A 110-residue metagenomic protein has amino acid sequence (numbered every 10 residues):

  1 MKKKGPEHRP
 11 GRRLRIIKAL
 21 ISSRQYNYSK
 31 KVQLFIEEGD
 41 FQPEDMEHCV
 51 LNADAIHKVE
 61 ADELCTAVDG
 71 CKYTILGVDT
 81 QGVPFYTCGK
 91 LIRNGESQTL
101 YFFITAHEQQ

Functional and structural regions predicted by a protein language model:
M1-Q110: Ribonuclease/tRNase effector modules and their secretory precursors
